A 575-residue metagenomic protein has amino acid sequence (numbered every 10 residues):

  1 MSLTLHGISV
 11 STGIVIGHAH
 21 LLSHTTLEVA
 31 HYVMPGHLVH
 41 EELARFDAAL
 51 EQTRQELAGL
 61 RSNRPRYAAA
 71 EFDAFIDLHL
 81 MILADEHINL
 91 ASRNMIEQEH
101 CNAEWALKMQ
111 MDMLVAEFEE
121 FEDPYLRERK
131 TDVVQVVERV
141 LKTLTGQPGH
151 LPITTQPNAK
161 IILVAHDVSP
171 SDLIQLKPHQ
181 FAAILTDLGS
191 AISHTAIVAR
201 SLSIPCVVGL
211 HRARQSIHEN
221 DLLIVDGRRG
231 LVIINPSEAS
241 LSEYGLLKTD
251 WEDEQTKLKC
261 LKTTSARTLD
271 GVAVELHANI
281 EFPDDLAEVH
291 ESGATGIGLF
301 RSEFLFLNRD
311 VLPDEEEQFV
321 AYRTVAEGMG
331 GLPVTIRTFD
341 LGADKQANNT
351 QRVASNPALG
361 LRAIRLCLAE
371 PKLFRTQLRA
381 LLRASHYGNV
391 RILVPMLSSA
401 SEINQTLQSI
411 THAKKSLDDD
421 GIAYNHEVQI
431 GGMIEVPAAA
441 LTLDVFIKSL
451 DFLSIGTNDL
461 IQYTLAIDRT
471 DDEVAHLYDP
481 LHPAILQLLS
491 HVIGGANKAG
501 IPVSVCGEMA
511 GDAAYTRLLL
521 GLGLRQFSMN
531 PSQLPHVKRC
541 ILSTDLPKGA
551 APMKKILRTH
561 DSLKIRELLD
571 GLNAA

Functional and structural regions predicted by a protein language model:
M1-G328, V334-L341, L366, E370 (+8 more regions): Non-catalytic, soluble scaffold/interaction modules
E254-A575: Conserved alpha/beta-domain cores
